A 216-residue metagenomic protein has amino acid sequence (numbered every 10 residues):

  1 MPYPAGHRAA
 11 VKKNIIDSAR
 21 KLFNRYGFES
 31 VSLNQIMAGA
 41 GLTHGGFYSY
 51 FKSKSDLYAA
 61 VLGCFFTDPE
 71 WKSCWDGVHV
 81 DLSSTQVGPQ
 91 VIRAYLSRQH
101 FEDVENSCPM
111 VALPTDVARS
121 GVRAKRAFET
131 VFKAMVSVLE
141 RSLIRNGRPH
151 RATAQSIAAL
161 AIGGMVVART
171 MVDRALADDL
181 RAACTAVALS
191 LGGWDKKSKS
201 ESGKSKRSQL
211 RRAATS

Functional and structural regions predicted by a protein language model:
N14, S18-D56, A60: Helix-turn-helix
I16, A59, P89, F132-E140 (+2 more regions): An amphipathic alpha-helix signature
A60, C74-N106, A154: Hydrophobic alpha-helical connector segments
G63-P69: Short, basic, alpha-helical segments at the C-terminal edge of helix-turn-helix-like DNA-binding modules
V87-V91, F101-E129: Amphipathic alpha-helical segments used for helix-helix packing
V91, Y95, M110-P114, I157 (+1 more regions): Short alpha-helical scaffolding segments that buttress acidic/His motifs in well-ordered protein cores
G121-T130, S142-K199, K204-R207, A214-S216: Hydrophobic/aromatic-rich alpha-helical bundle segments in the mid-to-C-terminal region
